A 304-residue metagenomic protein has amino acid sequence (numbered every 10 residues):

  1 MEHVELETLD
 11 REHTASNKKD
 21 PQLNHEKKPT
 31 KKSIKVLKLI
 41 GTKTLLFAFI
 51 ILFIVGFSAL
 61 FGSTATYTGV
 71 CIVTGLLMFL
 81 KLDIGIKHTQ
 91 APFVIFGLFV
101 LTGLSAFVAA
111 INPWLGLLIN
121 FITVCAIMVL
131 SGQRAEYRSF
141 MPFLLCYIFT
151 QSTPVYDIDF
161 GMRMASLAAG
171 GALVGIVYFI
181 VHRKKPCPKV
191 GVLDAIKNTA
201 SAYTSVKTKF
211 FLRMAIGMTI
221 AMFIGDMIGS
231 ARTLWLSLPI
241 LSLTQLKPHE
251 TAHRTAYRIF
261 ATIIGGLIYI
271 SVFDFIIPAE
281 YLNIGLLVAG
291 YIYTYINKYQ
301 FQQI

Functional and structural regions predicted by a protein language model:
E2-I304: Alpha-helical transmembrane segments and their membrane-interface boundaries that form or gate the permeation pathway
